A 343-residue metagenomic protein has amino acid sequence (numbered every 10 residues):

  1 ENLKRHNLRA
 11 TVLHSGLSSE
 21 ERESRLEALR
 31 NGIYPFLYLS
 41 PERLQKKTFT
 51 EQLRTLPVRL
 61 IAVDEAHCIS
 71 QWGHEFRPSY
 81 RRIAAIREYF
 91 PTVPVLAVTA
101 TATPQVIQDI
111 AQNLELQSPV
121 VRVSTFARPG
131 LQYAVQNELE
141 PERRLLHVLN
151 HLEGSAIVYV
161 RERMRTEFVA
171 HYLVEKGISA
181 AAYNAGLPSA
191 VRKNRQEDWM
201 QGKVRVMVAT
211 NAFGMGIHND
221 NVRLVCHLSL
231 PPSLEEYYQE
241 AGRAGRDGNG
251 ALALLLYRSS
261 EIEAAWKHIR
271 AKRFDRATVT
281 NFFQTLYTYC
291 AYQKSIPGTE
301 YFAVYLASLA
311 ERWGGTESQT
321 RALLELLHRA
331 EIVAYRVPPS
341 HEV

Functional and structural regions predicted by a protein language model:
E1-S308, S318, A322-E342: Helicase motor core with emphasis on the C-terminal RecA-like subdomain
E311: Alpha-helical residues within the helix-turn-helix
